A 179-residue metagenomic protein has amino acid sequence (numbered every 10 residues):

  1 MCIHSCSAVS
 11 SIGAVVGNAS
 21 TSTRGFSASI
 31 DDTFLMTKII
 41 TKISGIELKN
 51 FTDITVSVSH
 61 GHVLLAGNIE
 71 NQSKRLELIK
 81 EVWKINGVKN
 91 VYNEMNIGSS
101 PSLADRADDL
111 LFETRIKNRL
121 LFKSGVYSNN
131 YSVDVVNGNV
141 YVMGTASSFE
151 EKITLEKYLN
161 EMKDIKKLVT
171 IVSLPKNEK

Functional and structural regions predicted by a protein language model:
I3-K179: N-terminal targeting leaders
